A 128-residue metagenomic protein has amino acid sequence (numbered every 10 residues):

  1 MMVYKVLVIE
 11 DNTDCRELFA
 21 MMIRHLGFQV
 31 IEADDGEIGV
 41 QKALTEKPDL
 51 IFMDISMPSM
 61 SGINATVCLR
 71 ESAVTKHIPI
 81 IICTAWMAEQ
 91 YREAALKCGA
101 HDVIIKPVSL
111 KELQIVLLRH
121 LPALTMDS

Functional and structural regions predicted by a protein language model:
E10: Conserved acidic carboxylate
R16, P58-S61, K76, A88 (+1 more regions): The feature encodes the CheY-like receiver
E17-H25: Charged docking surfaces used in two-component/phosphorelay signaling
A20, N64, M87-I104, E112-I115 (+1 more regions): Alpha4 helix (beta4-alpha4-beta5 surface) of REC/receiver domains from two-component response regulators
G27-D34, K42: Short hydrophobic/Thr-rich beta-strand motif most characteristic of the beta2 strand and flanking loop of CheY-like
D35-I38, S61-V67: Acidic catalytic/metal-coordinating carboxylates
E46-F52: Active-site beta3 strand of CheY-like receiver
